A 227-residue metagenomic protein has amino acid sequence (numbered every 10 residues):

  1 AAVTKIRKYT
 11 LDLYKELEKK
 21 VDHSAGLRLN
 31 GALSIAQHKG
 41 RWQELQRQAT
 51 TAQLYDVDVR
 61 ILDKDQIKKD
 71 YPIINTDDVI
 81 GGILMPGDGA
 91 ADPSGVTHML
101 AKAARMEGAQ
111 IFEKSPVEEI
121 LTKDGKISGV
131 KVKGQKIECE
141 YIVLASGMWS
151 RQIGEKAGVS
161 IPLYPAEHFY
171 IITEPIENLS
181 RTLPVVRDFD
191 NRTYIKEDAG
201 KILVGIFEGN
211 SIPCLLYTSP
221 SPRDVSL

Functional and structural regions predicted by a protein language model:
A1-D70, R192-I195, A199-L203: Dinucleotide-binding Rossmann-like beta1-alpha1 core, especially the glycine-rich loop that anchors the ADP
H23-S34, Q48, K68-E107, S219: Helix-loop-beta segment of a Rossmann-like dinucleotide-binding subdomain
I35, E119-I120, V186, I195: A structural signal for short hydrophobic beta-strand segments in well-ordered beta-sheet cores
G40, I73-V79, L121-S128: A short, glycine/Asx- and small/polar-enriched loop/turn that sits immediately N-terminal to a beta-strand
G87-E140: Helical element adjacent to the flavin cofactor pocket in flavoenzyme catalytic cores
K136-T182: Central helical "cap/lid" subdomain
A157, E174-P213: Mid-domain catalytic core of redox enzymes that form a hydrophobic substrate pocket/lid adjacent to a catalytic redox
Y217-L227: Single conserved hydrophobic/aromatic residue that forms the stacking wall/gate of nucleotide- or nucleobase-binding
